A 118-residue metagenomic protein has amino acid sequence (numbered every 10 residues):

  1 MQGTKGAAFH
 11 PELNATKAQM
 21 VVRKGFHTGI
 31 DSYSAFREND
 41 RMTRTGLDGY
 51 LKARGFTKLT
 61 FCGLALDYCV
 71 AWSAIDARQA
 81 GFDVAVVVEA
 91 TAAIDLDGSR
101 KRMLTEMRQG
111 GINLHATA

Functional and structural regions predicted by a protein language model:
M1-K58: Active-site alpha/beta core segments
N14, R78, R108: Anion (oxyanion) recognition and catalysis
F56-C69, V88-A92: Glycine-rich anion-binding loop/nest that anchors nucleotide
Y68-G81: Histidine-anchored nucleotide/phosphate-binding helix
V86-R100: Short, flexible loop segments at boundaries between secondary-structure elements
N113-A118: Short acidic-hydrophobic, aromatic-tinged amphipathic segments that line or gate anion-handling sites
